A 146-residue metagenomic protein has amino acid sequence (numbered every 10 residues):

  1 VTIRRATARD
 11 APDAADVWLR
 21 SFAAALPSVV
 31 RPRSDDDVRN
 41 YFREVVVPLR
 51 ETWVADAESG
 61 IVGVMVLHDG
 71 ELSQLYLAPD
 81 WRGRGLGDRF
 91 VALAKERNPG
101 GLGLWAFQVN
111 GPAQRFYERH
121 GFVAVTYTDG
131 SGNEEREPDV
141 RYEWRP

Functional and structural regions predicted by a protein language model:
T2-D16: A short beta-loop-alpha structural element at the N-terminal edge of CoA-dependent acyl/N-acetyltransferase catalytic
A15-E44: Conserved GNAT-fold acetyl-CoA-binding loop/helix
R43-V54, E71: A short helix-loop-beta-strand connector motif used in the catalytic cores of GNAT acetyltransferases and, in some
V54, G60-Y76: Conserved beta-strand in the GNAT
E71-R82, A106-F107: A short, internal acetyl-CoA/4′-phosphopantetheine-binding micro-motif in the GNAT/acyltransferase core
D80-W81, G85-L93: Conserved acetyl-CoA pyrophosphate-binding loop and the N-cap/start of the following alpha-helix in GNAT-like
R97-V109: Conserved GNAT acetyl-CoA-binding A-motif
Y117, F122: Conserved active-site tyrosine of GNAT-family acetyltransferases
